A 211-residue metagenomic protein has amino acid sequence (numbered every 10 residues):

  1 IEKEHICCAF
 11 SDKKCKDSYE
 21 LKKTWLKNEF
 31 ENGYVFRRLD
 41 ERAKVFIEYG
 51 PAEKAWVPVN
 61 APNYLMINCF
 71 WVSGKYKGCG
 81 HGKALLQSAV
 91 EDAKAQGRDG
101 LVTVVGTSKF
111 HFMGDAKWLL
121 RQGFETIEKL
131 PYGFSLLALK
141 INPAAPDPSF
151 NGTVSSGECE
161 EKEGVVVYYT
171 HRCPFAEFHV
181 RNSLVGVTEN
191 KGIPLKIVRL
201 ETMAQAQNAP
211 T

Functional and structural regions predicted by a protein language model:
T24-V45, M66, H111, P210: A short helix-loop-beta-strand connector motif used in the catalytic cores of GNAT acetyltransferases and, in some
P58-G74: Conserved acetyl-CoA binding element of GNAT-fold acetyltransferases
V72, G78-A93: Conserved acetyl-CoA-binding loop-helix of GNAT-fold acetyltransferases
E91-H111: Conserved GNAT acetyl-CoA-binding A-motif
V104, L120-L137: Conserved catalytic-core motifs of GNAT/GCN5-like acyltransferases
P131-S155: C-terminal "cap" of GNAT-fold acetyltransferases
S155-E189: Local sequence-structure signature of Cys/Sec-based thiol-disulfide redox active-site neighborhoods
L195-T211: Thioredoxin-like thiol-disulfide oxidoreductase module
